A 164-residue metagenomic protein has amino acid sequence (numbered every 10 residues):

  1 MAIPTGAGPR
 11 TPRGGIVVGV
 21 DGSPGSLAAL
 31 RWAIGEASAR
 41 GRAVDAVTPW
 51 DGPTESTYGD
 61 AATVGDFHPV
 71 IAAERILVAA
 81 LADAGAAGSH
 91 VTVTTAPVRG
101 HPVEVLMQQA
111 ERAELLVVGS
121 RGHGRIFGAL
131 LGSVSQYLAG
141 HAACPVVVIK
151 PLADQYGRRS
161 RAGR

Functional and structural regions predicted by a protein language model:
M1-P12, G25, G85-L116, A153-R164: Structural beta-alpha unit
P4-T63, R164: Small/aliphatic-rich secondary-structure junction motif
R40-A43, L115, C144: Short glycine/serine/threonine/alanine-rich loop segments
D45-V47, T94-V98, V147: General small-molecule cofactor/ligand-binding pocket signal
T48, S120-R121, K150-P151: Short secondary-structure boundary segments
T63-I76: A short acidic, glycine-rich active-site loop that binds or catalyzes chemistry on phosphate/adenosine moieties
L77, L81-G85: A conserved short alpha-helical segment within the catalytic HATPase_c
L115-H141, Q155-R159: Glycine-rich, Arg-bearing micro-motifs that act as flexible, cationic patches
